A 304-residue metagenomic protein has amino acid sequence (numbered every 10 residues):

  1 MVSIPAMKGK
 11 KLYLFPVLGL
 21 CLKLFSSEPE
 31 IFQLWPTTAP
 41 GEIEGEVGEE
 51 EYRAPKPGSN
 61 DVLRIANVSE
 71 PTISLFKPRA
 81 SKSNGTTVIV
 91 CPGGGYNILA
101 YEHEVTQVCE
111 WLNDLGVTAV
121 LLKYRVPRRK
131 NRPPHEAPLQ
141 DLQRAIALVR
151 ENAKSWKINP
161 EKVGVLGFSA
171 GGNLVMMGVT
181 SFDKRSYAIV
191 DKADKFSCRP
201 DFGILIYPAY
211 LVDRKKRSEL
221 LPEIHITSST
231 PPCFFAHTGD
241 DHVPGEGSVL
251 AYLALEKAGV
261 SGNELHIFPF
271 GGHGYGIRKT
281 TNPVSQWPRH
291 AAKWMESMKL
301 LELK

Functional and structural regions predicted by a protein language model:
S27-S83: N-terminal cap/lid segment of alpha/beta-hydrolase-fold proteins
N84-G93: Short beta-strand element of the alpha/beta-hydrolase
P92-N97, G239: Active-site glycine-rich loops that stabilize anionic/oxyanionic intermediates across multiple enzyme folds
L99-Y101, Q107-V108, L122-K157, T281-V284: Catalytic nucleophile-loop/oxyanion-hole region of alpha/beta-hydrolase and closely related hydrolase-like folds
Q140-S228: Primarily recognizes the serine-hydrolase "nucleophile elbow" in alpha/beta-hydrolase and SGNH/GDSL folds
F234-H237: Short beta-strand/loop motif that positions the catalytic acidic residue of the alpha/beta-hydrolase fold
H242-L250: Conserved alpha/beta-hydrolase "acid-adjacent" motif
V249-Y252, K257-K304: C-terminal catalytic histidine-bearing segment of alpha/beta-hydrolase fold enzymes
